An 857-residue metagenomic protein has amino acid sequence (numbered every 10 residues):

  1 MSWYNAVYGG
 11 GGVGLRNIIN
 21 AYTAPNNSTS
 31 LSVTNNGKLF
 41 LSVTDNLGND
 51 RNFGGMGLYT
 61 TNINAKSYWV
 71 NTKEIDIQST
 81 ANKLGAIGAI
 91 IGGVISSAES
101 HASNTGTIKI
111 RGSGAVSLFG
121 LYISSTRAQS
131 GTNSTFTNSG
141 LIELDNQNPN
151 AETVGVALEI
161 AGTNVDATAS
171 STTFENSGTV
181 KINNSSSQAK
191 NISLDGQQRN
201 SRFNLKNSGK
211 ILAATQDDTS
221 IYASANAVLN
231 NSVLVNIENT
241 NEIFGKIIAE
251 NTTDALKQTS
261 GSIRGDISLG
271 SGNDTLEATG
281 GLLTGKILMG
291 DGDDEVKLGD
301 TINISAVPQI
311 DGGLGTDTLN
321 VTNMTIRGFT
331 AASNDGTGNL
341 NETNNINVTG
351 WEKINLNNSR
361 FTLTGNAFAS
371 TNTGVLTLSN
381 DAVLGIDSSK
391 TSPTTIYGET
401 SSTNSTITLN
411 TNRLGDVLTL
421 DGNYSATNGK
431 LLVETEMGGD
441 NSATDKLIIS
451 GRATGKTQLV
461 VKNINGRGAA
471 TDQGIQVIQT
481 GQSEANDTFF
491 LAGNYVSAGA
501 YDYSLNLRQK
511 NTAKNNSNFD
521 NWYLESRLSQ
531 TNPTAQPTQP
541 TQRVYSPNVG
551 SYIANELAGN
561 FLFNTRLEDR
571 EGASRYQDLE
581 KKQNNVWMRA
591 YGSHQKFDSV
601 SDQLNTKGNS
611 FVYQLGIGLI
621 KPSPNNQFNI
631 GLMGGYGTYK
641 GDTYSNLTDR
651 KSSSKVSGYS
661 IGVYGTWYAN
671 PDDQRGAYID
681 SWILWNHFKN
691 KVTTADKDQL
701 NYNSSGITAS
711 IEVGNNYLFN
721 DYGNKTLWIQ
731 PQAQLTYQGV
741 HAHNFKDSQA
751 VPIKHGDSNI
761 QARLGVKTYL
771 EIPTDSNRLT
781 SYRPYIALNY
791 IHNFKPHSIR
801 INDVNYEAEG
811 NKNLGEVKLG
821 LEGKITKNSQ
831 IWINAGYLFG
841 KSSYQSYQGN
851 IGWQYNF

Functional and structural regions predicted by a protein language model:
S2-P25, F40-N62, E74-I95, K109-Q129 (+16 more regions): Extracellular beta-strand/beta-solenoid scaffold signature
V33, W69, A102, F136 (+12 more regions): Membrane-embedded beta-strands of outer-membrane beta-barrel proteins, especially the hydrophobic/small aromatic
N35, N104, N138, N176 (+16 more regions): Acidic Asp/Glu-based divalent-cation binding sites
K246, D266, N320, G385 (+10 more regions): Residue-level detector of the transmembrane beta-barrel scaffold of outer-membrane proteins
S262-Q458, K462-N463, R467-L528: Extracellular beta-solenoid/beta-roll
T531-D721, A835-G836, K841-Q848: Outer membrane beta-barrel translocator domains of Type V secretion systems
P622-N625, N670-Q674, L718-N724, P773-L779 (+2 more regions): Outer-membrane beta-barrel channels and translocator barrels
G662, S748-F857: Outer membrane beta-barrel transmembrane domains
